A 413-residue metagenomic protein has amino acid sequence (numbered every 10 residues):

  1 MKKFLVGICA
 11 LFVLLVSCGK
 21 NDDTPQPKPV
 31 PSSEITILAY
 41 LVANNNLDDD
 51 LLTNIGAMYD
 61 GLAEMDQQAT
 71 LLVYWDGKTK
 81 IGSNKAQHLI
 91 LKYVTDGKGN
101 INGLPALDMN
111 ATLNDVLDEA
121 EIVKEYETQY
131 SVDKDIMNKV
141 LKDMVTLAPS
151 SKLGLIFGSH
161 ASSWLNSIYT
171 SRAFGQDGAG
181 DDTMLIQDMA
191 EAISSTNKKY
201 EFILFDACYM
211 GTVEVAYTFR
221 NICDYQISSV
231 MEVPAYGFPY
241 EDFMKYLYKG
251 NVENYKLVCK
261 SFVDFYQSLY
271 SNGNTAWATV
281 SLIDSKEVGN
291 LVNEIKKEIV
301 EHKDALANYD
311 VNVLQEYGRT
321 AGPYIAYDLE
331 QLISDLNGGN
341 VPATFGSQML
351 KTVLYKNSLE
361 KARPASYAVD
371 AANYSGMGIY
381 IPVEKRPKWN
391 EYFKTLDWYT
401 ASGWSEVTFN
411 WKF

Functional and structural regions predicted by a protein language model:
M1, G7-E34, V383: Bacterial Sec-dependent N-terminal signal peptides
G19-P149: N-terminal extension/subdomain marker
T36-L41, T70-W75, G154-F157, E201-F205 (+2 more regions): Structural recognition of the beta-strand scaffold that forms the well-ordered cores of secreted hydrolase catalytic
L47-D49, I81-S83, L165, V215 (+1 more regions): Short acidic, gly/pro-rich beta-turn/loop elements at beta-sheet edges and active-site/ligand-binding grooves
D49-Y59, N84-D96, I168-T183, E391-Y399: Surface-exposed flexible segments
K142, T146, A161-S163, Y169-F413: Terminal, contiguous helix-loop blocks that mediate binding/assembly
A148-W164: Active-site groove signature of glycoside hydrolases
